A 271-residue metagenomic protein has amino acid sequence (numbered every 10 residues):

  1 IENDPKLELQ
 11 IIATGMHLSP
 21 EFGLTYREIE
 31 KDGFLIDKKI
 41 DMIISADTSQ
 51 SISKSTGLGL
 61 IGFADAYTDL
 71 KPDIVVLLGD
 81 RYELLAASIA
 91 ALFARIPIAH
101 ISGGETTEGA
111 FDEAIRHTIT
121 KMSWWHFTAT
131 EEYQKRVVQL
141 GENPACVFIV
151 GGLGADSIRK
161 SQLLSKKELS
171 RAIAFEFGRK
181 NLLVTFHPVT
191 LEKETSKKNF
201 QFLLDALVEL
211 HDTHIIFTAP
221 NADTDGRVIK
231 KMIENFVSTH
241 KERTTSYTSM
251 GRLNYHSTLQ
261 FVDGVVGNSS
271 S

Functional and structural regions predicted by a protein language model:
I1-E2, K39-P144: Active-site and donor-binding regions of nucleotide-sugar-utilizing enzymes
D4-Q10, H211-I215: A generic structural motif
Q10-S55, G62: Conserved nucleotide-sugar phosphate-binding/catalytic loop shared by glycosyltransferases and other
I11-A13, L77, H100, I149 (+2 more regions): Structural beta-sheet core signal
A13-M16, G103, G152, P220: Cofactor-binding loop segments of dinucleotide-utilizing enzymes, especially the Rossmann-like FAD- and NAD(P)+-binding
H17-E21, S123-K198: A nucleotide-sugar donor-handling region in carbohydrate enzymes
I29, L164-G264: Donor-nucleotide binding loops and adjacent catalytic segments primarily of GT-B fold Leloir glycosyltransferases
L77-L78, L85, H100, H126 (+1 more regions): A donor-sugar binding/catalytic signature common to diverse glycosyltransferases and related nucleotide-sugar
